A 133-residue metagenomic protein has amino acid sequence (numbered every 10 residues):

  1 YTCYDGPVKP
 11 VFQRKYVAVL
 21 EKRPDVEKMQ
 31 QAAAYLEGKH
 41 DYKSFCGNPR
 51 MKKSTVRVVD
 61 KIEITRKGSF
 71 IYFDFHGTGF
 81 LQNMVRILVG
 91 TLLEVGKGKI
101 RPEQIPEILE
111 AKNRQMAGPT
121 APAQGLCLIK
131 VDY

Functional and structural regions predicted by a protein language model:
T2-Y133: Structured-RNA-binding interfaces characteristic of tRNA pseudouridine synthases
